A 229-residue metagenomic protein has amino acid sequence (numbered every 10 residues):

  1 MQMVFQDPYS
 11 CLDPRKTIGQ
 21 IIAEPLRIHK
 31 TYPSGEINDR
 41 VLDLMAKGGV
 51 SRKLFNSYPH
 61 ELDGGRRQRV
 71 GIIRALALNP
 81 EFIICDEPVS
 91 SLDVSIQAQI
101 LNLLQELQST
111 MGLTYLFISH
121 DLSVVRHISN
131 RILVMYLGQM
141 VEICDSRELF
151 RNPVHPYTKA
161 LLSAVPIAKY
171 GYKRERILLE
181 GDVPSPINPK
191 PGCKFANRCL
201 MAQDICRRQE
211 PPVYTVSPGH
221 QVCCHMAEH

Functional and structural regions predicted by a protein language model:
D7, D39, N56-Y58, R174: Interfacial catalytic loop of ABC nucleotide-binding domains
K16-E36, K47-G49, C144: ABC-type ATPase nucleotide-binding domains, specifically the catalytic core motifs of the NBD
E36-K53, L162-S163: Conserved ABC ATPase "signature" region
S51, I143-H229: Short catalytic/signature loops enriched in Gly
Y58-L62, R66: Conserved ABC ATPase signature
A77-E81: A short, proline-enriched helix->beta-strand linker immediately N-terminal to the Walker B motif in ABC-type P-loop
I84, P88, L92, I96-R174: P-loop NTP-binding/switch modules centered on Walker-like glycine-rich loops
